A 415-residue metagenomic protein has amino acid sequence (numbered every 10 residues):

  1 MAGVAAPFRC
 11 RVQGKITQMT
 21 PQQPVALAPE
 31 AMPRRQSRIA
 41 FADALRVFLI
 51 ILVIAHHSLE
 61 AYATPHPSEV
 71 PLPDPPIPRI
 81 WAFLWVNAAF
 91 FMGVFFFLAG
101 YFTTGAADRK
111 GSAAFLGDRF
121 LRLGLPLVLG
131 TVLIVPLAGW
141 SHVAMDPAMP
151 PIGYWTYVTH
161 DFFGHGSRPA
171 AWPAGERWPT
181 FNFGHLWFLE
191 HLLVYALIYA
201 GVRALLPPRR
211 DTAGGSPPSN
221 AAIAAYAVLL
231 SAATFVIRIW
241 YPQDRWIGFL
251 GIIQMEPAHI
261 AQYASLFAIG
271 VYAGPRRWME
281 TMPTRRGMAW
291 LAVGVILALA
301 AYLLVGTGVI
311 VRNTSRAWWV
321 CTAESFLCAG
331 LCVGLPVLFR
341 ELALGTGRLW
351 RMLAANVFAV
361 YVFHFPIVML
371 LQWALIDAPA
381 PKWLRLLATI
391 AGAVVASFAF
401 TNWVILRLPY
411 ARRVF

Functional and structural regions predicted by a protein language model:
A2-P7: Intrinsic, low-complexity polybasic segments
F8-Q243, I247-M255, A374-F415: Membrane-cytosol interface segments of multi-pass membrane proteins, especially ER/Golgi lipid-handling enzymes
F90-F95, L186-L197, P257-A268, T322-G330 (+2 more regions): Membrane-embedded alpha-helical segments of multi-pass membrane proteins, especially the transmembrane helices
T103-R109, G201-R210, I269-M279, L338-L344: Structural signal for the C-terminal ends of transmembrane alpha-helices and the immediately following loop
A113-A114, D211-P217, R276-R286, L342-R348: Membrane-interface helix-boundary motifs at transmembrane edges
G130, V293-L406: Alpha-helical transmembrane segments of multi-pass integral membrane proteins
S219-Y226, M282-V293: Membrane-interfacial loop-to-transmembrane alpha-helix junctions, especially the N-terminal start
A225-T234, A292-Y302: Small-polar-interrupted transmembrane alpha-helices in polytopic inner-membrane proteins
